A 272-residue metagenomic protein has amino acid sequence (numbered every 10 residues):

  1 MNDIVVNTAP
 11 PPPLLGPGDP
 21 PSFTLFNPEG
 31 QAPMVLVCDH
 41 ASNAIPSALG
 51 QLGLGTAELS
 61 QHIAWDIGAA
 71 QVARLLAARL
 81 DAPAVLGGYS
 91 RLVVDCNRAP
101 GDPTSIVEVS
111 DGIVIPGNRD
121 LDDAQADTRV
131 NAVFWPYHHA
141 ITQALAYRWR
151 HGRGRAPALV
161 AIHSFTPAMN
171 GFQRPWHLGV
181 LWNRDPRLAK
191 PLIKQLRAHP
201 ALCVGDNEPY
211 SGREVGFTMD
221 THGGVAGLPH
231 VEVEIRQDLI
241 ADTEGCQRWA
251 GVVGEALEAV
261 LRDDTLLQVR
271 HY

Functional and structural regions predicted by a protein language model:
N2-L159, S164-Y272: N-terminal catalytic or cofactor-binding beta/alpha core of small enzyme domains
